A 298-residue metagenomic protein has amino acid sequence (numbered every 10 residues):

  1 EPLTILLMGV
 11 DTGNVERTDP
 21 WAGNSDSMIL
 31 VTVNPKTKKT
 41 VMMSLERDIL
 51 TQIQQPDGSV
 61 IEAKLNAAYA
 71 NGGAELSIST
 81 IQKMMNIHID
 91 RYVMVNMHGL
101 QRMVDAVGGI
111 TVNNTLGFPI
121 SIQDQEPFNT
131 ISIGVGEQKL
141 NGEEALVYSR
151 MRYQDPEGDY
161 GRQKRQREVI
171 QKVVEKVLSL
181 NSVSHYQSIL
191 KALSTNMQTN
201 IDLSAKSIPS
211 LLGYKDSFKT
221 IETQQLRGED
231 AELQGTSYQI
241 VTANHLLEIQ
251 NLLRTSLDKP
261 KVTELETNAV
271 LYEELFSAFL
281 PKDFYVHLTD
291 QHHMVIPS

Functional and structural regions predicted by a protein language model:
E1-S298: Non-catalytic, solvent-exposed segments at the cell envelope interface
